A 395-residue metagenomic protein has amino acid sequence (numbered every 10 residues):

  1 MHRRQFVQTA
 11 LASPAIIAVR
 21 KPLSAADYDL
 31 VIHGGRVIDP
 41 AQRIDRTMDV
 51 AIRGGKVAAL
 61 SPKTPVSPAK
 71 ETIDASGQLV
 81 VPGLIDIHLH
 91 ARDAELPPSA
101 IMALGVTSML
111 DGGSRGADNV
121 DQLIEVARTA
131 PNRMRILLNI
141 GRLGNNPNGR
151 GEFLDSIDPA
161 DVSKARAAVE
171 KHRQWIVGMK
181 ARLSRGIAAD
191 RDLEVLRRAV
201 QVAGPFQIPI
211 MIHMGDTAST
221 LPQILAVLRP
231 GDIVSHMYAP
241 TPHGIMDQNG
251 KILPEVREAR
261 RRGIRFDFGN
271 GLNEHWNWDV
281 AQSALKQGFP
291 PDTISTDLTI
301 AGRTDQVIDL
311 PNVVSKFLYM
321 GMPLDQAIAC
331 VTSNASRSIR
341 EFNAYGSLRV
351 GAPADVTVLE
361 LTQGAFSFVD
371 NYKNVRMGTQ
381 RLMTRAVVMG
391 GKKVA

Functional and structural regions predicted by a protein language model:
M1-P14: N-terminal secretory signal peptides and thylakoid transit peptides that target proteins across membranes
D27-V31, V37-P82: Histidine-rich, glycine-flanked metal-binding segment
G35, G55, G77, G105 (+6 more regions): Divalent metal-coordination and catalytic microenvironments
G35, P353-A395: C-terminal cap of metal-dependent C-N hydrolases
Q78-S99: Di-metal (Zn2+ and/or Mg2+/Mn2+) metal-binding site signature of metallo-dependent hydrolases with the MBL/beta-CASP
S99-L183: Divalent-metal coordination cores built from histidine and acidic residues
A181-S283, G288-T304: Active-site core of metal-dependent hydrolases
D279-Q363: His/Asp/Glu-enriched, well-ordered alpha-helical/loop segment that forms or immediately abuts the divalent-metal
